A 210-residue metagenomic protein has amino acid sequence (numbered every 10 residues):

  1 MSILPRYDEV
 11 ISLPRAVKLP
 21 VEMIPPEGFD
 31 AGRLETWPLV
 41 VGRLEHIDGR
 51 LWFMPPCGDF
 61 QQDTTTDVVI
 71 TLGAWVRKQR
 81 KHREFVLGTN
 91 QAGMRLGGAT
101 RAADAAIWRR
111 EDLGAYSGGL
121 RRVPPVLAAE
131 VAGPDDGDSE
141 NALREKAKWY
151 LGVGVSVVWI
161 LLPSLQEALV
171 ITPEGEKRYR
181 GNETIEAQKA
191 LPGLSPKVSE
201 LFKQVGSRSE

Functional and structural regions predicted by a protein language model:
M1-E210: Gly/Pro/Ser/Thr-rich low-complexity, intrinsically disordered segments predominantly at protein N-termini
